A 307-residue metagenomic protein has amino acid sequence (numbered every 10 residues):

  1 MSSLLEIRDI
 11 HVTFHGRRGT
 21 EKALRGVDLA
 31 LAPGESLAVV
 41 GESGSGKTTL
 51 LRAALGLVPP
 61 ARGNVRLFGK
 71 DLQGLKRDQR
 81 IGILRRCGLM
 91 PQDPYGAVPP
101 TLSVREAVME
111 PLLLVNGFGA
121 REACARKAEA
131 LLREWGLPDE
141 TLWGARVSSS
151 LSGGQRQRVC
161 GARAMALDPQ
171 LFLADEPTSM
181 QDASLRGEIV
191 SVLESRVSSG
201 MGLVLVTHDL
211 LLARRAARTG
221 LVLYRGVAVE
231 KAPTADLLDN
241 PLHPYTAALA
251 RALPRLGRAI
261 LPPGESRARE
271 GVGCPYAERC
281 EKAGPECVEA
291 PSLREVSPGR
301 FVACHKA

Functional and structural regions predicted by a protein language model:
L55: Helix-to-loop junction immediately C-terminal to a conserved catalytic motif
G63-D71: Conserved ABC transporter NBD signature motif
L72-G88, L114, D236-P241: ABC ATPase NBD coupling module
V147-L151, Q155: Conserved ABC ATPase signature
A166-Q170: A short, proline-enriched helix->beta-strand linker immediately N-terminal to the Walker B motif in ABC-type P-loop
Q181, L185-R258: P-loop NTP-binding/switch modules centered on Walker-like glycine-rich loops
P233-A307: Charged, flexible cofactor/metal-binding loops and thiol motifs
